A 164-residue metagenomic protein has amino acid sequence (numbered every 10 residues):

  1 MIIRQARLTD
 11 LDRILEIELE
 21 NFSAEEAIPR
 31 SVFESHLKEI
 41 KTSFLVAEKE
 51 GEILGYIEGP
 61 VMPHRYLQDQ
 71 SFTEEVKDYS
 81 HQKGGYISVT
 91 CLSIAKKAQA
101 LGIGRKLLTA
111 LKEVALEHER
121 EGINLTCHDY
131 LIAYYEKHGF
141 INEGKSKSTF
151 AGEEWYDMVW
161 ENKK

Functional and structural regions predicted by a protein language model:
M1, E52-Y56, I87: Glycine-rich phosphate/pyrophosphate-binding loop shared by adenosine-nucleotide-utilizing enzymes
I2-I14: A short beta-loop-alpha structural element at the N-terminal edge of CoA-dependent acyl/N-acetyltransferase catalytic
R7, E121, H128-D129, S148-K164: C-terminal "cap" of GNAT-fold acetyltransferases
A24-K49, E58-Y66, E74-Y79: Active-site rim helix/loop that mediates acceptor-substrate recognition in acyltransferases
I57-S93, Q99, T149-E154: Conserved acyl-donor/pantetheine-binding loop and adjacent beta-alpha core of acyl/acetyltransferases and related
M62-H64, T126, E136, I141-D157: Conserved catalytic-core motifs of GNAT/GCN5-like acyltransferases
I87, L108, V114-H128: Conserved GNAT acetyl-CoA-binding A-motif
I94, A100-E113: Conserved acetyl-CoA-binding loop-helix of GNAT-fold acetyltransferases
